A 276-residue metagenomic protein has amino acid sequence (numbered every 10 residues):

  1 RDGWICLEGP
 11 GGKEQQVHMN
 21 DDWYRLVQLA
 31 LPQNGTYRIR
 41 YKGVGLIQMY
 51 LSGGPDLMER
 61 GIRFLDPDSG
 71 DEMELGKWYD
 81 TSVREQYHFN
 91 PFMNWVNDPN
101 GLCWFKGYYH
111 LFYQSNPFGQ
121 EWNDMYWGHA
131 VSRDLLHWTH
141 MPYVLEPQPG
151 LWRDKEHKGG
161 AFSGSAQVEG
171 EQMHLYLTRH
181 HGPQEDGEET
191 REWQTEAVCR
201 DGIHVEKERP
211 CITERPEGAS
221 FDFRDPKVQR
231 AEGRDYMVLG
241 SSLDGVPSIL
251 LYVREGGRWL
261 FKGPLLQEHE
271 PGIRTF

Functional and structural regions predicted by a protein language model:
R1-D225, Q229-F276: Beta-rich carbohydrate-recognition and catalytic domains
